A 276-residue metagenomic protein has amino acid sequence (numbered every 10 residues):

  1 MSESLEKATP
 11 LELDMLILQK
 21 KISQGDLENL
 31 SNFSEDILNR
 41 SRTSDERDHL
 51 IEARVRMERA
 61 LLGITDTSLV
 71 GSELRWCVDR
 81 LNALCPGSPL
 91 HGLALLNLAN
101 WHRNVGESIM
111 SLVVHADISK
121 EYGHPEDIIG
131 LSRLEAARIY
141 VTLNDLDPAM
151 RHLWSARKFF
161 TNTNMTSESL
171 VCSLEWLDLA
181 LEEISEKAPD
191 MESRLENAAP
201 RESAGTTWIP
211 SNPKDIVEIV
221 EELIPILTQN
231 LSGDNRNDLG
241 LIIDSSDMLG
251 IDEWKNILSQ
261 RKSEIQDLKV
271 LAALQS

Functional and structural regions predicted by a protein language model:
M1-L13, I17, A188-S276: C-terminal non-catalytic interaction modules
L5, D45-R47, P86, G123-H124 (+1 more regions): Structural signature of alpha-solenoid helical repeat scaffolds
A8, D48-L50, P89, D127-I129 (+1 more regions): Residue signature of alpha-solenoid helical repeat architecture, marking inter-repeat boundaries and helix-start
E12, I51-R54, L93, L131-R133 (+2 more regions): Residue register of alpha-helical TPR repeats
I17, E52, M57-R59, H91 (+4 more regions): Structural register within alpha-helical repeat arrays
L18-L30, E58-S72, A99-S111, Y140-A149 (+3 more regions): Short coil/turn connectors between adjacent alpha-helices in alpha-solenoid helical repeat scaffolds
S34-R42, R75-A83, A116-Y122, W154-N162 (+1 more regions): Amphipathic alpha-helical segments of tetratricopeptide repeats
A94-H102, V114, S132-Y140, H152 (+2 more regions): TPR/Sel1-like alpha-solenoid repeat signature
